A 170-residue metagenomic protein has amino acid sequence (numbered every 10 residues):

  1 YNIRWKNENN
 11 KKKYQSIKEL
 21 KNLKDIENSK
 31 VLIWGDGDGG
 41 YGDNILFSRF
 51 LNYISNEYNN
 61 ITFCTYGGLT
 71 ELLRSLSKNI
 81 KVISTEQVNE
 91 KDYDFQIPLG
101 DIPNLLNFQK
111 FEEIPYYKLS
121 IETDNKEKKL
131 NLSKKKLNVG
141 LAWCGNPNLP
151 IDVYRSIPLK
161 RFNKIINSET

Functional and structural regions predicted by a protein language model:
N2-T170: Catalytic machinery of carbohydrate-active enzymes, primarily nucleotide-sugar-dependent glycosyltransferases
